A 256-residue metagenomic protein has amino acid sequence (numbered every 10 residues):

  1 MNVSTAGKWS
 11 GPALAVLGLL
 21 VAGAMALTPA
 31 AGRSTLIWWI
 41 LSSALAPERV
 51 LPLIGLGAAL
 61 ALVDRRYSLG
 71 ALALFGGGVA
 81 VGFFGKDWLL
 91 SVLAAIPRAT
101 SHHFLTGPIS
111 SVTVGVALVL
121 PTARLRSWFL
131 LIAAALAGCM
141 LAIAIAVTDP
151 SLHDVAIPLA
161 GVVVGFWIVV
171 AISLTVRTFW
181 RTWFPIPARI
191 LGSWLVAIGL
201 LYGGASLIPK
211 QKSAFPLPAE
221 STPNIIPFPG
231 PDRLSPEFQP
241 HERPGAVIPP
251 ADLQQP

Functional and structural regions predicted by a protein language model:
M1-A251: Membrane metalloprotein/metal-transporter helix-bundle signature
Q254-P256: Short, solvent-exposed mixed-charge patches
